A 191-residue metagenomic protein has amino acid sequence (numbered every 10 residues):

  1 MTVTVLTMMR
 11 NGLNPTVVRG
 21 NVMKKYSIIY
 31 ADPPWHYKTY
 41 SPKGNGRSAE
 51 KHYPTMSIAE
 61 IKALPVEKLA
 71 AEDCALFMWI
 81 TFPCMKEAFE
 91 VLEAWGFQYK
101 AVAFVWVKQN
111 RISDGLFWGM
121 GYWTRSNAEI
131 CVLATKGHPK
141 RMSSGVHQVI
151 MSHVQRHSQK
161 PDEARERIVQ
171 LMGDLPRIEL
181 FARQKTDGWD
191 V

Functional and structural regions predicted by a protein language model:
T2-V191: Class I S-adenosyl-L-methionine-dependent methyltransferase catalytic core
